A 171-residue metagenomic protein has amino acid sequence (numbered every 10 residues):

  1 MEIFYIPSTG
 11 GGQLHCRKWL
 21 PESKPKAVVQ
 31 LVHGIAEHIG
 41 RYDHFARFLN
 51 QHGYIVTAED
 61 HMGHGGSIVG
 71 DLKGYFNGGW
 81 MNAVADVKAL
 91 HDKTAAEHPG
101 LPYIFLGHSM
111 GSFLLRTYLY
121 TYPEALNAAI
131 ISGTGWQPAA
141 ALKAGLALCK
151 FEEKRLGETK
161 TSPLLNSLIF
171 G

Functional and structural regions predicted by a protein language model:
M1-S23: N-terminal cap/lid segment of alpha/beta-hydrolase-fold proteins
K26-G34: Short beta-strand element of the alpha/beta-hydrolase
G34-E37, S109: Active-site glycine-rich loops that stabilize anionic/oxyanionic intermediates across multiple enzyme folds
R41, A46-G70: Conserved alpha/beta-hydrolase
N77-A95: Alpha/beta-hydrolase active-site loop
H98-S109: Alpha/beta-hydrolase fold nucleophile elbow
G107-T117: Glycine-rich nucleophile elbow surrounding the catalytic serine of serine-hydrolase chemistry
L115-G171: Alpha/beta-hydrolase-fold enzymes
